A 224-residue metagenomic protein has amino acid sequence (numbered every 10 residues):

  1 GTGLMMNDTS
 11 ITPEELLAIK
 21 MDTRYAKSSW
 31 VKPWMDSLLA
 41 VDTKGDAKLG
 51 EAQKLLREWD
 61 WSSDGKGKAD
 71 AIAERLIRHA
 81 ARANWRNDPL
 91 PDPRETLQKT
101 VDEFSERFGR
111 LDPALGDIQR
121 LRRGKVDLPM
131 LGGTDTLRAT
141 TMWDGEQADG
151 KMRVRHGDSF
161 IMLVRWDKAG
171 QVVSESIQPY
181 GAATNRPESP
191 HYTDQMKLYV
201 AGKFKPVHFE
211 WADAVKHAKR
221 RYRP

Functional and structural regions predicted by a protein language model:
T2-P33, L39-P224: C-terminal/peripheral segments of proteins
